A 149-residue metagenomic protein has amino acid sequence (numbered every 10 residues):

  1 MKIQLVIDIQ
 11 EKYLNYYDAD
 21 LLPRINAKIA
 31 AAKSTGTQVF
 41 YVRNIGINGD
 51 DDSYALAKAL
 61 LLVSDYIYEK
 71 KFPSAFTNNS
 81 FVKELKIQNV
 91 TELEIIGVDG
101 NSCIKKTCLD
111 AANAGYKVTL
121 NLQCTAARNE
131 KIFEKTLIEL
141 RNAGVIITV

Functional and structural regions predicted by a protein language model:
M1-I7: Short coil-to-beta-strand
I3, K12, P23-R24, A30-T35 (+1 more regions): Active-site-adjacent betaalpha module
L5, Q38-N44: Short beta-strand segments at enzyme active-site cores
Q10-Y17: Short acidic, Gly/Ser-rich segments with clustered Asp/Glu that frequently serve as metal-coordination loops in enzyme
Y17-A19, T37: N-terminal beta1-alpha1-beta2 module of alpha/beta enzyme domains
